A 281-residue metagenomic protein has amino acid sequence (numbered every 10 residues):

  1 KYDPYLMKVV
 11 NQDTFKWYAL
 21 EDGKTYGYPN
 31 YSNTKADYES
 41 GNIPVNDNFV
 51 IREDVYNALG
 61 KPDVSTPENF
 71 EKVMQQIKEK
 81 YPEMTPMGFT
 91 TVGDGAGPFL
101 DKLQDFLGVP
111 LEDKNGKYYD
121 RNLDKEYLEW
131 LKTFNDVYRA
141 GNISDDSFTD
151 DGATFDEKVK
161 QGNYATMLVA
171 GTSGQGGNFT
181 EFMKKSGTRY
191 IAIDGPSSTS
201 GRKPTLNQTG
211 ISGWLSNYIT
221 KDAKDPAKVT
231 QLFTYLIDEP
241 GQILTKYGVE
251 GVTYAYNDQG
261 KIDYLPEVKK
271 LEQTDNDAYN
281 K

Functional and structural regions predicted by a protein language model:
K1-K281: Extracytoplasmic/secretory soluble proteins
